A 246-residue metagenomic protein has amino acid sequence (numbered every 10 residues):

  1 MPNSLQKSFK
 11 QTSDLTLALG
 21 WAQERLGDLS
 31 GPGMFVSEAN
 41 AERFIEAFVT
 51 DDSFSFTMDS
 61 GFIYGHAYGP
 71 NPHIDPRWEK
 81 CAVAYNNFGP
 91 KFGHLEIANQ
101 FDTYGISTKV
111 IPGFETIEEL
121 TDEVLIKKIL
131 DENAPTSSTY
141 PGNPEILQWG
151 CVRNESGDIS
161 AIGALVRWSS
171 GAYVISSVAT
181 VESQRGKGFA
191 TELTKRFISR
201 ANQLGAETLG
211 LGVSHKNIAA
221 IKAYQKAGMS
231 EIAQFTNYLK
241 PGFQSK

Functional and structural regions predicted by a protein language model:
M1-G89, K127-I129: N-terminal charged segments
M1-S13, E96-T121: Conserved N-terminal entry element of GNAT/NAT acetyltransferase domains
D52, A206-T208: Short, high-confidence coil segments that cap the C-terminus of an alpha-helix and link into the following beta-strand
N71-W78, T180, G186-Q203, I221-K226: Conserved acetyl-CoA-binding loop-helix of GNAT-fold acetyltransferases
A84-G89, L211-I221, N237-S245: Conserved beta-strand-loop-alpha-helix junction that forms the acyl-donor binding cleft
L95-S107, S230-S245: Conserved catalytic-core motifs of GNAT/GCN5-like acyltransferases
F114-C151, S176: Eukaryotic intrinsically disordered, low-complexity regions
S138-W149, R153-S156, S160-V181: A conserved beta-strand-loop-helix scaffold within acyl/acetyltransferase catalytic domains
